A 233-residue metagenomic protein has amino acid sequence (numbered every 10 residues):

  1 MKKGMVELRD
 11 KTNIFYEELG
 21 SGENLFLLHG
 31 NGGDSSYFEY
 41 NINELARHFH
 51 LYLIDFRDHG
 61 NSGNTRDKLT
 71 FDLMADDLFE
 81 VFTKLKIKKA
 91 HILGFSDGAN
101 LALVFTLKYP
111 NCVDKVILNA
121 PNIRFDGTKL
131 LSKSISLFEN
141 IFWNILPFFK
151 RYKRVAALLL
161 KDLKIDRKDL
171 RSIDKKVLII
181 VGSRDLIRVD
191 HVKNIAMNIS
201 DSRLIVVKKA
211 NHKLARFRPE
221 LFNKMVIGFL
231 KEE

Functional and structural regions predicted by a protein language model:
T12-N61: Conserved HGGG/HGGXW glycine-rich cap/lid loop of the alpha/beta-hydrolase fold
H29-N31, A90, G94-S96: Conserved alpha/beta-hydrolase "nucleophile elbow" surrounding the catalytic nucleophile
Y52-L93: Active-site loop/oxyanion-hole signature of alpha/beta-hydrolase fold enzymes
N100-K108, V116-F142: Flexible "cap/lid" loop of the alpha/beta hydrolase fold
R154-D169: Active-site nucleophile elbow and catalytic-triad environment of alpha/beta-hydrolase enzymes
I173, I179-V181: Short beta-strand/loop motif that positions the catalytic acidic residue of the alpha/beta-hydrolase fold
S183-A210: Conserved loop-alpha-helix segment in the C-terminal half of the alpha/beta-hydrolase fold that carries the catalytic
A210-P219, N223: Catalytic histidine-centered segment of alpha/beta-hydrolase-like enzymes
